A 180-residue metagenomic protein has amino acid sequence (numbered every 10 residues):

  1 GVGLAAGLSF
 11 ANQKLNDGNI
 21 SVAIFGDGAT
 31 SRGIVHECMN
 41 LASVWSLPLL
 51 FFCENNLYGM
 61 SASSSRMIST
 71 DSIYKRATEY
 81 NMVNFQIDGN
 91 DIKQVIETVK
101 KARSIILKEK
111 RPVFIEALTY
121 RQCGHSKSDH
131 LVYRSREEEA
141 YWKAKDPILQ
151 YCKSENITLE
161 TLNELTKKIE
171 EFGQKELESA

Functional and structural regions predicted by a protein language model:
V2-E178: Glycine-rich ThDP/TPP pyrophosphate-binding loop and its adjacent helix/strand module within ThDP-dependent enzymes
